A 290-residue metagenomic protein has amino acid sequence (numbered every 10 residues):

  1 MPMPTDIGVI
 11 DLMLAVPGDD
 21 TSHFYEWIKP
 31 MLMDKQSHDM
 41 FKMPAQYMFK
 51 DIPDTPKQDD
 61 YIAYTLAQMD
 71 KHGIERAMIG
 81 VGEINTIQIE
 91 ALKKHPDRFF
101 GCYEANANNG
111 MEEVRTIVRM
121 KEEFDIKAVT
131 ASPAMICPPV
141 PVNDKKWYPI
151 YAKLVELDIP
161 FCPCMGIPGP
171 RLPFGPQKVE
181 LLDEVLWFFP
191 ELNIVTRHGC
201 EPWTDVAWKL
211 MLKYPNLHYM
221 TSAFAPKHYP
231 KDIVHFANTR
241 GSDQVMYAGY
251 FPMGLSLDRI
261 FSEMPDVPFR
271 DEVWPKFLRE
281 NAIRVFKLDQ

Functional and structural regions predicted by a protein language model:
M1-L12, P17-Q68, R76, G241-M246 (+1 more regions): Mid-to-C-terminal alpha-helical segments outside catalytic/metal-binding sites
M3-D6, D97, E156, E191 (+2 more regions): Active-site acidic short loop of glycosyltransferases
I10-L14, A77-I79, F100-Y103, V129-A131 (+4 more regions): Hydrophobic faces of well-ordered beta-strands that scaffold small-molecule active sites in alpha/beta enzyme cores
M13, M69, Q88, M120 (+5 more regions): Conserved, mostly hydrophobic/aromatic
P17-D19, I84-I87, N108-N109, I136-C137 (+4 more regions): Active-site environment of divalent metal-dependent phosphoester hydrolases
E75-R76, G80-G169, P176: Active-site gating/metal-coordination segments in enzymes
T86-K93, E113-M120, V140-D144, R171-F188 (+3 more regions): Distinct, well-ordered alpha-helical segments
N193, E201-D258, V267-E272: Active-site-adjacent C-terminal substructures of enzyme catalytic domains
